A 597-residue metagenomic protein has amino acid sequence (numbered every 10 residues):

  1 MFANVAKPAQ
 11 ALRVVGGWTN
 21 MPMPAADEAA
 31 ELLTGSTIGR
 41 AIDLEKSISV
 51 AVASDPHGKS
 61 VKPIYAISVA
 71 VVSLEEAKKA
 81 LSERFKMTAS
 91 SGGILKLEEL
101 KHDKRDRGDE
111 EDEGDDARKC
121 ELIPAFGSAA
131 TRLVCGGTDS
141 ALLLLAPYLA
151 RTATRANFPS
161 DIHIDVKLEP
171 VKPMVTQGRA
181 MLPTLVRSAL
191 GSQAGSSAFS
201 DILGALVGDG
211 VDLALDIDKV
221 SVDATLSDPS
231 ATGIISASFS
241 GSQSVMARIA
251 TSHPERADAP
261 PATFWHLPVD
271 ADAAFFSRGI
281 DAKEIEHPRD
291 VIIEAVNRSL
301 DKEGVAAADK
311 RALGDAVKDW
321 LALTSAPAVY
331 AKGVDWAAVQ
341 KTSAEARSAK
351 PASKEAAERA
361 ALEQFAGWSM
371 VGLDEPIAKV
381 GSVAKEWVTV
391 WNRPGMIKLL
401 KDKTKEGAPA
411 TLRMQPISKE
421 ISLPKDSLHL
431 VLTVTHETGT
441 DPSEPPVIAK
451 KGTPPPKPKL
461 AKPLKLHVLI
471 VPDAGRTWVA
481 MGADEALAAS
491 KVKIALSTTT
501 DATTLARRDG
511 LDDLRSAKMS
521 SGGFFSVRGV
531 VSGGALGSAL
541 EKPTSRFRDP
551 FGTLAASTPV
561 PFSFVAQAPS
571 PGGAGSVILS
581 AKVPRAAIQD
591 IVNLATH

Functional and structural regions predicted by a protein language model:
M1-A117, R155-D216, G241, V245-F365 (+1 more regions): Structural boundary/hinge residues at secondary-structure and domain interfaces
M1-A3, K46-V50, P63-V69, L133-C135 (+17 more regions): One face of beta-strands
G39, V71-S128, S382-H467, R507-V531 (+1 more regions): Short Gly/Thr-rich strand-loop-strand
A70-E75, G137-L142, S242, D374-I377 (+2 more regions): Helix N-cap motif at beta-to-alpha junctions
A117-Q193, L460-A556: A conserved glycine-rich beta-strand in the N-terminal activation segment of trypsin-fold
P147-L149, S236, R248-H253, R289-V291 (+6 more regions): Composition- and surface-driven signal marking solvent-exposed, interaction-prone regions in large proteins
S238, A247-T263, L267-V269, L466-L469 (+2 more regions): A cross-kingdom marker for long, charged
P445-K462, V530-H597: Hydrophilic extracytoplasmic domains
